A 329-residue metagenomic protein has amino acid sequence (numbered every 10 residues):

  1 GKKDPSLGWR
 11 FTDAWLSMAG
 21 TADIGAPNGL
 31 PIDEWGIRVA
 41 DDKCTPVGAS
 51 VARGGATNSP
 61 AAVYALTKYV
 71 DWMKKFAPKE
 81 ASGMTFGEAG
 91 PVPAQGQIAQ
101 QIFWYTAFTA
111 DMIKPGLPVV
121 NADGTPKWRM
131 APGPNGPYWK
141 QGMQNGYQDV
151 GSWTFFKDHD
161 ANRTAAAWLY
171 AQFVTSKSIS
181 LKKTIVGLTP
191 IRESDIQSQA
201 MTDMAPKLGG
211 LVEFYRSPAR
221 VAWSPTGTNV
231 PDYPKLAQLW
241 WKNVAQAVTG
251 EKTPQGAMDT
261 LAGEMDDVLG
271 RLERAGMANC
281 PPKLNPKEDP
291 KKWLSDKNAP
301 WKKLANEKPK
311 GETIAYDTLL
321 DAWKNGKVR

Functional and structural regions predicted by a protein language model:
G1-S50, N145-K157, K235-A245: Periplasmic solute-binding protein
W9-M18, A61-Q172, T202: Extracytoplasmic/periplasmic substrate-binding proteins
A22-G83, G133: Glycine-centered hinge/linker elements that transmit conformational signals in sensory and ligand-binding systems
A56-V63, M84-G87, A161-A165, V230-Q238 (+1 more regions): Soluble non-cytosolic domains of exported or imported proteins
P126-N135, I185-V248, R274-K308, A322-W323: Long, aromatic- and glycine/proline-rich binding clefts that accommodate carbohydrate-like moieties
Q246-T260: Short, charged, surface-exposed loops that flank catalytic or proteolytic processing sites
M258-L269: Short amphipathic alpha-helical coiled-coil/interface segments
G311-R329: Short, low-complexity, Pro/Ser/Thr/Gly-rich segments in the mature regions of secreted, periplasmic
